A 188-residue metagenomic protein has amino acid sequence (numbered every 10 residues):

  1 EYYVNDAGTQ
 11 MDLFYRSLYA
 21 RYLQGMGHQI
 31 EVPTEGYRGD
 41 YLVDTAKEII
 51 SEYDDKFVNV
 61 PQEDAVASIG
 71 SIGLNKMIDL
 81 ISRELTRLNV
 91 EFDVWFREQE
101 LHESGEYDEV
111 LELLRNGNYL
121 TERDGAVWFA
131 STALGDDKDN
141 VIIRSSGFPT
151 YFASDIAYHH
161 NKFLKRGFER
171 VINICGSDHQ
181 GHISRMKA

Functional and structural regions predicted by a protein language model:
E1-A188: NTP-dependent nucleotidyl-transfer catalytic core
